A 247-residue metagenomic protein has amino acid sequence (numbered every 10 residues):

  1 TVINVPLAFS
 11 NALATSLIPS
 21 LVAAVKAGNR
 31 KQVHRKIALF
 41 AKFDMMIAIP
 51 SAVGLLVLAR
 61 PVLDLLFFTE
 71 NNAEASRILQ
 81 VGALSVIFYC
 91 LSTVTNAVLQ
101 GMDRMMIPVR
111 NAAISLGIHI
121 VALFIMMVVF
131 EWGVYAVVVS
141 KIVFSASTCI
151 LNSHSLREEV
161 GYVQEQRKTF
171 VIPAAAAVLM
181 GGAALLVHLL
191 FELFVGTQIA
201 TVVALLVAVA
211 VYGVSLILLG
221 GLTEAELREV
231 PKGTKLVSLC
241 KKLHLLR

Functional and structural regions predicted by a protein language model:
T1-S10, K42-M46: Alpha-helical transmembrane segments of polytopic membrane transporters and translocases
N11-G28, H34-A41, N96-V98: Helix-loop junctions and terminal segments of transmembrane helices in multi-pass membrane transport/translocation
K36, F40-V57, V134-E159: Short alpha-helical transmembrane segments in multi-pass integral membrane proteins
A38, L56-V86: Interfacial segments at transmembrane-helix termini and the short loops linking adjacent helices
L84-I114: Membrane-interface junctions at transmembrane-helix termini in multi-pass inner-membrane proteins
T95-D103, S153-T169, L222: Alpha-helical transmembrane segments
M106, L116-H154, Q164, G182 (+2 more regions): Membrane-interface helix-loop junctions in multi-pass transport and translocation proteins
L185-R247: Membrane-proximal transmembrane or re-entrant/amphipathic helices at the cytosolic face
